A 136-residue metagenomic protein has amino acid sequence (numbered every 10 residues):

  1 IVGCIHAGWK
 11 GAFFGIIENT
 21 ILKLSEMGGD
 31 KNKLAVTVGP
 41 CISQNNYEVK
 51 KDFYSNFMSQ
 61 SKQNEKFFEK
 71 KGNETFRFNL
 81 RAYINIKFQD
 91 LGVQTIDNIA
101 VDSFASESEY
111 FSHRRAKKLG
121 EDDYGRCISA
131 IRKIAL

Functional and structural regions predicted by a protein language model:
I1-L136: Active-site microenvironment for binding and transforming phosphate-containing groups
